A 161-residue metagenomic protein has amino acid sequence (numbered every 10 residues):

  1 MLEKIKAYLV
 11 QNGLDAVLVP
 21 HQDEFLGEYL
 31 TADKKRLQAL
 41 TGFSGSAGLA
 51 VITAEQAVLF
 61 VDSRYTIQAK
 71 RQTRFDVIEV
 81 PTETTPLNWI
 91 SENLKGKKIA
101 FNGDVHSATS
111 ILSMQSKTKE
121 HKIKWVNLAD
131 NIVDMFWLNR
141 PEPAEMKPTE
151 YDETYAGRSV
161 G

Functional and structural regions predicted by a protein language model:
M1-K95, N102, H106-G161: N-terminal accessory/capping or targeting/presequence segment of soluble
